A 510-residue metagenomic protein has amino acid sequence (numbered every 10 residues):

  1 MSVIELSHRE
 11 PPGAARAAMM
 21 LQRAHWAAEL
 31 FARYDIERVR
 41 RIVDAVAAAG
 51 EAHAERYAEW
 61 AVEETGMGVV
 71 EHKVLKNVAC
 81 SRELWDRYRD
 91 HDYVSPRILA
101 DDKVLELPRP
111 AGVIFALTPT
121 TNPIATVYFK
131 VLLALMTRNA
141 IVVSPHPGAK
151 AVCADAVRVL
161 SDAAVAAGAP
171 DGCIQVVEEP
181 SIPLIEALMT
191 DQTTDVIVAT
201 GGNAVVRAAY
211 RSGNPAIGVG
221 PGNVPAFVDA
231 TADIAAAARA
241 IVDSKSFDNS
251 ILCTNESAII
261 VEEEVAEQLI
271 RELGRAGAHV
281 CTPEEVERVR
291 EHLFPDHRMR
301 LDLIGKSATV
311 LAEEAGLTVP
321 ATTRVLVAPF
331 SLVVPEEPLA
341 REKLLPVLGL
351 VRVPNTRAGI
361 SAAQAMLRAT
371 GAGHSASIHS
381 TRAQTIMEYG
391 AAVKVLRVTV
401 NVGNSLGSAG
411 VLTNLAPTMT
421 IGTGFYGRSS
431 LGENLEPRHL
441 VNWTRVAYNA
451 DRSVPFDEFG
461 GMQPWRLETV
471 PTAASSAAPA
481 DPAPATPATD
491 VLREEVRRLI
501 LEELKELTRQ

Functional and structural regions predicted by a protein language model:
M1-L105, L133, R275, A477-P479 (+1 more regions): N-terminal Rossmann-like NAD(P)+-binding subdomain of aldehyde/semialdehyde dehydrogenases
S2, L6-R9, A32, L317-E495 (+2 more regions): Conserved C-terminal structural/oligomerization subdomain of aldehyde/semialdehyde dehydrogenase
I4, P11, Y128, V206-V334: ALDH superfamily catalytic-core signature
M20-Q22, G218-G220, N249-C253, E337-L344 (+1 more regions): Short, flexible turn/loop "capping" segments at secondary-structure junctions
H25-A28, A32-D35, V46-A54, A58-A61 (+18 more regions): Structural signal for hydrophobic packing residues in well-ordered secondary-structure cores of soluble enzyme domains
R33-R40, A58, G168-C173, N249-C253 (+5 more regions): Flexible, glycine/charged-enriched surface loops at secondary-structure junctions
P96-A236: Rossmann-like NAD(P) dinucleotide-binding subdomain of oxidoreductase/dehydrogenase enzymes
R138, I197, E262, L311 (+1 more regions): Residue-level signal for inorganic ion chemistry
